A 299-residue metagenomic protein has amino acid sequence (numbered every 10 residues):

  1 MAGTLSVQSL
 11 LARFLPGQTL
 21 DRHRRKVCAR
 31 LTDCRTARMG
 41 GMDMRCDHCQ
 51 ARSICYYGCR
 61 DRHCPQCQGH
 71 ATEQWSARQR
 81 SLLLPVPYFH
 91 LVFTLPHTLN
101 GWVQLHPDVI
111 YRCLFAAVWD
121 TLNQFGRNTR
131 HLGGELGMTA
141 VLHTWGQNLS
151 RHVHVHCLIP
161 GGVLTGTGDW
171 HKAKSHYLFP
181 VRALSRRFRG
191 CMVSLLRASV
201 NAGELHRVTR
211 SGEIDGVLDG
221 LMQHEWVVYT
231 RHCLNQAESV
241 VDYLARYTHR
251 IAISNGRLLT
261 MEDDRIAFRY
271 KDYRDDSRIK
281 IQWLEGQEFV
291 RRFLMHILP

Functional and structural regions predicted by a protein language model:
M1-P299: Beta->alpha loop/short-helix hinge microenvironment recognizer with preference for catalytic Tyr/His contexts
